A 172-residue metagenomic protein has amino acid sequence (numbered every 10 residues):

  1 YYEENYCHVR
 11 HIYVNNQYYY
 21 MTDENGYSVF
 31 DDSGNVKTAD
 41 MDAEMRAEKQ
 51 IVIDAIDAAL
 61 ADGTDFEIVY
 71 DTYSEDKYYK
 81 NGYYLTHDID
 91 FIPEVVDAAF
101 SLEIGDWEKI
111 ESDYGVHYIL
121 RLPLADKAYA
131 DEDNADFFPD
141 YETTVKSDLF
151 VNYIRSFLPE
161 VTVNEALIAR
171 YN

Functional and structural regions predicted by a protein language model:
Y1-E44, I89-N172: PPIase-associated folding chaperone regions across multiple families
M41-D54: Extended, beta-strand-rich, solvent-exposed assembly scaffolds of outer structural proteins
I51-E94, P123: Peptidyl-prolyl cis-trans isomerase
